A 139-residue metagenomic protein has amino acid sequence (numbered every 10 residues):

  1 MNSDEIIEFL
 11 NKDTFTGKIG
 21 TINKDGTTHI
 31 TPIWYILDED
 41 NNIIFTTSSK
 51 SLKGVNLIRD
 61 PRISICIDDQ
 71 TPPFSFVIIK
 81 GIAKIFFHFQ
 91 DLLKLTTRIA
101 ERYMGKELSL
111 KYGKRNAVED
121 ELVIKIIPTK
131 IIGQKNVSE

Functional and structural regions predicted by a protein language model:
M1-F15: Extreme N-terminal tail/first-helix region
S3-D4, K50-S51, S109: Structural motif corresponding to alpha-helix initiation and N-cap regions
L10-D13, P73, D120: A short, polar/charged loop/turn motif at coil->beta-strand junctions and beta-hairpin connectors
L10-N11, I58-R59, A117: Alpha-helix boundary recognition
F15-S49, L57, I63-I67, V77-I78: Short beta-strand segments
T21-N23, D68-Q70, K106-K114: A short, aromatic/hydrophobic, helix- or strand-capping loop or linear motif that either lines the entrance/gate
S51-K53, P72: Short, surface-exposed beta-strand-loop junctions and turns on beta-sheet-rich folds
V77-E139: Charged, gly/pro-rich active-site loop segments
